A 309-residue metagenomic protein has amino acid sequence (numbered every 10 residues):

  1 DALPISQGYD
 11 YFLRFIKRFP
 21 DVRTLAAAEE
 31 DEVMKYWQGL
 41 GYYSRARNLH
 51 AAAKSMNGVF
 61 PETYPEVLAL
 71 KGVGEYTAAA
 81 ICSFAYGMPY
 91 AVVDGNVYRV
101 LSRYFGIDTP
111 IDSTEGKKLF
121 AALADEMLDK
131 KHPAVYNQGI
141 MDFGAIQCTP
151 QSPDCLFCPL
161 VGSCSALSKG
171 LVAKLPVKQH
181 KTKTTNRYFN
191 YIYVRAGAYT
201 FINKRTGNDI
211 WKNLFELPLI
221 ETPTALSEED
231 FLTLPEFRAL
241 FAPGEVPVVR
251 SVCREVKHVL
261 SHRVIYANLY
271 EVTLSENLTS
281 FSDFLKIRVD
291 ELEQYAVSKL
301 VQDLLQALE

Functional and structural regions predicted by a protein language model:
D1-A2, S261: Extracellular interaction modules
P4-L156, L160-A173, N186, R238 (+1 more regions): Catalytic cores of DNA base-excision repair glycosylases
A145-E309: Intrinsically disordered, low-complexity, charged terminal extensions of DNA damage-control enzymes
